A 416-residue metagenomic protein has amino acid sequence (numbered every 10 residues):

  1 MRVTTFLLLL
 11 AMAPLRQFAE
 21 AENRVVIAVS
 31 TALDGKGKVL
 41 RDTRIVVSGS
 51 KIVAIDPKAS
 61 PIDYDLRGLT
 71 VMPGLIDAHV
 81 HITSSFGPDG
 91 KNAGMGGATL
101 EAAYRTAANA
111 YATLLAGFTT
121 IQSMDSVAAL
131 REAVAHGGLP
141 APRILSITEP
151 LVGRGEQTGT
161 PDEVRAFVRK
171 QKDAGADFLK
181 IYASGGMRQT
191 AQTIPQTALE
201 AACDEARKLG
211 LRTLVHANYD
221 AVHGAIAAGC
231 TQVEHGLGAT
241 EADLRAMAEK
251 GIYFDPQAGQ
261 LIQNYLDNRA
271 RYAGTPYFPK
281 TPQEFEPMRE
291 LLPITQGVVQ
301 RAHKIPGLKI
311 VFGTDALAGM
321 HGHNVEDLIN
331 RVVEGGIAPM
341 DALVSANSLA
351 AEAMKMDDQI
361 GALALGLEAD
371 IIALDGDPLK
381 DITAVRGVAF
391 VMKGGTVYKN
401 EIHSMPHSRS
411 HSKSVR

Functional and structural regions predicted by a protein language model:
A32, K36-M72, A93: Histidine-rich, glycine-flanked metal-binding segment
L69-H136, T197, D220-A221, A225-A228: Metal-associated gating/positioning segment near the N- to mid-region
I82-E101, G153-D162, G185-T193, T275-M288: Acidic/histidine-rich helix-loop elements that form or flank divalent-metal/phosphate-binding sites at the catalytic
L100, K208, K280, L291-D377: His/Asp/Glu-enriched, well-ordered alpha-helical/loop segment that forms or immediately abuts the divalent-metal
A103-A129, A141-V152, A174-M187, R212 (+2 more regions): Divalent metal-dependent hydrolysis catalytic cores, especially in the metallo-beta-lactamase
E149-D204, G224: Active-site gating/metal-coordination segments in enzymes
Q189-P293, V311, A316-A318, G336 (+3 more regions): Active-site core of metal-dependent hydrolases
A346-S348, E352, L365-H407: C-terminal cap of metal-dependent C-N hydrolases
